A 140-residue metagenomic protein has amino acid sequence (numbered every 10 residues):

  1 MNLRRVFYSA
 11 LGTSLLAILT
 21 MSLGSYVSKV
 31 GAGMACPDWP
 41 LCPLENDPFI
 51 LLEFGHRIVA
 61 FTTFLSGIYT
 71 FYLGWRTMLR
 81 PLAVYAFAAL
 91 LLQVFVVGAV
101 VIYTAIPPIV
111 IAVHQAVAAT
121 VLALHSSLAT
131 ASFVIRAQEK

Functional and structural regions predicted by a protein language model:
M1-K140: Polytopic transmembrane helical bundles with strong interfacial aromatic enrichment
